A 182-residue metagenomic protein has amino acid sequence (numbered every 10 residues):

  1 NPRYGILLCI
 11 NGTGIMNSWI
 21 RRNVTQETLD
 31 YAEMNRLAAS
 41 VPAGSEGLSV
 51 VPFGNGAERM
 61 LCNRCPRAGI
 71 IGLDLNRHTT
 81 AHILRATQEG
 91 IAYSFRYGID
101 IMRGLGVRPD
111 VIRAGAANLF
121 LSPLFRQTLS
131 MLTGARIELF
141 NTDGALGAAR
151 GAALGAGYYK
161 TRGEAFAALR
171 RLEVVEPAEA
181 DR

Functional and structural regions predicted by a protein language model:
N1-R182: Glycine/Thr-rich phosphate-binding loops that ligate phosphate moieties of nucleotide and other phosphorylated ligands
